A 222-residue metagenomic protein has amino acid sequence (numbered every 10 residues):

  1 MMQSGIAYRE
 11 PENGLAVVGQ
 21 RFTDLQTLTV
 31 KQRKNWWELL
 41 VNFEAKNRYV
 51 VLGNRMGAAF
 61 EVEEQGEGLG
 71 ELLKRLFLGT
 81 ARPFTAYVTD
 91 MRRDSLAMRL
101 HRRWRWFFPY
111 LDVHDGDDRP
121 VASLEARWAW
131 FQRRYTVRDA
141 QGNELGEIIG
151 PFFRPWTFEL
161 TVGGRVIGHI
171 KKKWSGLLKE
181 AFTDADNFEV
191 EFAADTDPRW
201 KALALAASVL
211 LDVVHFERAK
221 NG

Functional and structural regions predicted by a protein language model:
M1-T85, T89-A97, R102-Y110, G116-V121 (+1 more regions): Low-complexity or membrane-interfacial segments used for flexible interactions
